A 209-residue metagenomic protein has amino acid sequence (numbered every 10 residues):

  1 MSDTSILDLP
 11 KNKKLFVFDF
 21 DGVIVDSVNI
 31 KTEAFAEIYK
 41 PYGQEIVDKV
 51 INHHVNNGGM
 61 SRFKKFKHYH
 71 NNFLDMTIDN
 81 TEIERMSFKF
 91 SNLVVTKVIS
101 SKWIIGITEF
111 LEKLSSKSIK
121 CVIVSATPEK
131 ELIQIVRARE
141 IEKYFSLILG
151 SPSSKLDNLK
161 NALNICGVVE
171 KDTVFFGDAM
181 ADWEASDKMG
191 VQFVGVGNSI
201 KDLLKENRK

Functional and structural regions predicted by a protein language model:
M1-K13, E112-S115, E129, I135-K209: Asp-based, Mg2+/Mn2+-dependent phosphohydrolase catalytic module
S2-N52: Active-site neighborhood of HAD-like aspartate-dependent phosphohydrolases
V23, S125-T127: Conserved phosphate-coupling serine/threonine residues in phosphotransfer and NTP-handling enzymes
I30, S61, K102-G106, T127-P128 (+3 more regions): Short beta->alpha linker loops
E37-K40, S61-I78: Helix-loop "lid/cap" segments that line or gate small-molecule binding pockets
P41-E45, L74-I78, E140-Y144, G167-V168: Short helix-capping segments at alpha-helix termini
H70-G106: Metal-dependent phosphoesterase signature
G106-S118: Catalytic-core regions built around general acid/base machinery
